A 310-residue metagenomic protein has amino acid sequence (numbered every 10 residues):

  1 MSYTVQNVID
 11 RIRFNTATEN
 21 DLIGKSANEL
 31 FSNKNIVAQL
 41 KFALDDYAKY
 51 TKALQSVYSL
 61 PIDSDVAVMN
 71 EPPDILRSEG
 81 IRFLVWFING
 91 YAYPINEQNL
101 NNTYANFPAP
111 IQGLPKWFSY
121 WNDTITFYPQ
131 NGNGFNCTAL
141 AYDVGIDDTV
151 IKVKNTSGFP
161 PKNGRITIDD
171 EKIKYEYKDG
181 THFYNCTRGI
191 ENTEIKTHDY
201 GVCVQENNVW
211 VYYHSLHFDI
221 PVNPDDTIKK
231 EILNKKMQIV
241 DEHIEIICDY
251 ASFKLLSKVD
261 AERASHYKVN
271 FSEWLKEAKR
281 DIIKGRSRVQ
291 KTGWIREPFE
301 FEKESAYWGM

Functional and structural regions predicted by a protein language model:
M1-N20, K34-K52, Y104-N136, Q205-M310: Internal mixed-charge
R11, F42, G80-F83, Y177 (+2 more regions): Extracellular/lumenal ectodomain signal focusing on beta-strand-rich modules and carbohydrate-recognition contexts
E19-F31: Short, positively charged loop/turn segments that connect secondary-structure elements
L22-I23, A53-E71, N133-Y200, Q205: Autoprocessing Asn-cyclization modules and mimics
K41-A48, R82, N89-Y91, D169: Short, acidic/charged, Gly/Pro-enriched secondary-structure junctions
D74-I88: Solvent-exposed beta-hairpin/edge-strand motifs
F87, Y128-N131, K154, G189 (+1 more regions): Structured loops at beta-to-helix junctions and adjacent beta-edge loops in soluble globular domains
A92-I95, L100, I173: Short, isolated positions in well-ordered beta-strands
